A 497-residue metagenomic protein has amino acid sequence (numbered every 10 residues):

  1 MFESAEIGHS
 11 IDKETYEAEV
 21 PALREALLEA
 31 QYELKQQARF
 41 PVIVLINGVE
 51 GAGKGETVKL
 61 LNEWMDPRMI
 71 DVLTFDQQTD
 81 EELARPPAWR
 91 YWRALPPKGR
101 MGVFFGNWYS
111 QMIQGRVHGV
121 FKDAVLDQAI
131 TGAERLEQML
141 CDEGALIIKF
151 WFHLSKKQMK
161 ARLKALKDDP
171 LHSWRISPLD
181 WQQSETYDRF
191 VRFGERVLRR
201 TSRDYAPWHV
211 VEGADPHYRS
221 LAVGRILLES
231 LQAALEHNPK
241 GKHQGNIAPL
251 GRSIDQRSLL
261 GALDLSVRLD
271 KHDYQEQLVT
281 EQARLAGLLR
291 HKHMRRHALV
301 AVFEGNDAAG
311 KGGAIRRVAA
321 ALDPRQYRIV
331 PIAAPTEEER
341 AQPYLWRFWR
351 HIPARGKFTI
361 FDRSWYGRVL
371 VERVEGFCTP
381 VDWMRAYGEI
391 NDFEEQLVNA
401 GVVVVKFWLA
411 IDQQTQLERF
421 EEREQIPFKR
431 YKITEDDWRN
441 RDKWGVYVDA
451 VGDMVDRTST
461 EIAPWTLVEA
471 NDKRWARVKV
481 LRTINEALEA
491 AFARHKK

Functional and structural regions predicted by a protein language model:
M1-K497: Glycine-rich phosphate-binding loop of ATP-dependent small-molecule kinases
